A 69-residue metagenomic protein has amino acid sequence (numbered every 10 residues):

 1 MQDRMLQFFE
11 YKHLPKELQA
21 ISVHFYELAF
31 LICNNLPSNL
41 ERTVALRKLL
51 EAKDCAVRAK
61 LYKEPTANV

Functional and structural regions predicted by a protein language model:
M1-V23, F30: N-terminal acidic leader/helix
H13, E27, K63-N68: N-terminal intrinsically disordered, cationic/polar leader segments that include organellar targeting peptides
Q19, V23-Y26, L50, D54: Generic structural signal for well-ordered, non-transmembrane alpha-helical segments in soluble/cytosolic regions
I32-T66: Short, charge-rich amphipathic interface segments used for partner binding and complex assembly
